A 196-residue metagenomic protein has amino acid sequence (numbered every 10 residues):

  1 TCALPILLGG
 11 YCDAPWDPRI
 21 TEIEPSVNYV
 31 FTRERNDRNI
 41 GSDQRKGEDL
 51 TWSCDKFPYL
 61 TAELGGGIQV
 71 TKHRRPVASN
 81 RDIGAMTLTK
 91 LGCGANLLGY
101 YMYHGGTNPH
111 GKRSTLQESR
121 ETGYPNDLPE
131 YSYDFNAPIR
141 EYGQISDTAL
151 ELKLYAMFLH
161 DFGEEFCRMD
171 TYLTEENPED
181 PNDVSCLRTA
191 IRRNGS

Functional and structural regions predicted by a protein language model:
T1-A3, S53-K72, P76, L88-S196: Carbohydrate-binding surfaces of carbohydrate-active enzymes
T1-L91: Substrate-binding/catalytic cleft of secreted carbohydrate-active enzymes, primarily glycoside hydrolases
